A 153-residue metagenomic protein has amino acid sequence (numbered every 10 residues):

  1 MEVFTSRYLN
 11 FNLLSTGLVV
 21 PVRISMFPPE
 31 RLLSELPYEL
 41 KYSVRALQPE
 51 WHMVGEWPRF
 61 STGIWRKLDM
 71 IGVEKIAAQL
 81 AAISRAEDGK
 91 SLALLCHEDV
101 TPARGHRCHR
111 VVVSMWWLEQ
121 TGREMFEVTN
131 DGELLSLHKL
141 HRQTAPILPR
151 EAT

Functional and structural regions predicted by a protein language model:
M1-T153: Residues lining hydrophobic/aromatic ligand-binding pockets adjacent to catalytic sites
